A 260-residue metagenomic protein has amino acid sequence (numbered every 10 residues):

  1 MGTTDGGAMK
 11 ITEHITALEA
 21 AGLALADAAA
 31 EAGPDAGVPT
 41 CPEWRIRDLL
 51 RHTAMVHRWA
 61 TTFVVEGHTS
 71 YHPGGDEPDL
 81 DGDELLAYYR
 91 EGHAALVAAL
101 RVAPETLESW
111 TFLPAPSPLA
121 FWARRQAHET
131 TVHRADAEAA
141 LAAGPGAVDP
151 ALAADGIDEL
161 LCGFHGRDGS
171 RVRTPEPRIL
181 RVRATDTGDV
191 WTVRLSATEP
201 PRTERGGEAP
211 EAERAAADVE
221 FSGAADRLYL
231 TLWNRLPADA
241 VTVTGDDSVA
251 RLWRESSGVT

Functional and structural regions predicted by a protein language model:
T3-D48, A60-V65, Y71-D79: An N-terminal domain-cap segment
I11, I15-L18, G82-Y89, A123-Q126 (+2 more regions): Hydrophobic packing residues in well-ordered alpha-helices of helical domains and bundles
A21, L25, V56, L85-Y88 (+2 more regions): Alpha-helical packing segments of well-folded alpha/beta enzyme cores
G33-H72, P114-S170, L228: Short, contiguous alpha-helical
Y88-R134: Hydrophobic alpha-helical segments and helix pairs
I157-L195: A glycine-rich beta-turn/hairpin centered on an aromatic-Pro dipeptide
R183-E220, A224: Acidic/His-leaning functional-site neighborhoods
A212-T260: C-terminal interaction segments
